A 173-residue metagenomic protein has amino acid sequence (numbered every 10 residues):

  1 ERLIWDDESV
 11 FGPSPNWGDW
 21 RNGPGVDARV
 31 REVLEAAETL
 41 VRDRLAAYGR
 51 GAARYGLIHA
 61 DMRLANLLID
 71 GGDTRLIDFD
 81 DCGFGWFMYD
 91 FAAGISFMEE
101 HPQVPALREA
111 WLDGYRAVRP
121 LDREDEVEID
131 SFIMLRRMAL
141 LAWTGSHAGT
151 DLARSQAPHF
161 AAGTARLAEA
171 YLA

Functional and structural regions predicted by a protein language model:
E1-E32, A53-Y55: A cross-family kinase active-site recognition segment
F11-N22, F84, Q103, E128-D130 (+1 more regions): Phosphate/dinucleotide-binding and metal-coordinating scaffold of catalytic cores in nucleotide-dependent enzymes
R21-G25, R29, L140-A173: ATP/Mg2+ or Mg2+-diphosphate-binding catalytic cores that bind nucleotide phosphates or diphosphates via glycine-rich
E32-A46: Mechanochemical coupling/switch segment within NTP-driven translocation systems
L34, E38, R108, A157-T164: Hydrophobic packing residues in well-ordered alpha-helices of helical domains and bundles
R42-Y89: Active-site acidic catalytic loop and adjacent metal/ATP-binding pocket of ATP-dependent phosphoryl transfer enzymes
F87-P120, R136-L152: Active-site activation/catalytic loop segments of kinase-like enzymes and analogous catalytic loops in related
L121-I133: All-alpha amphipathic helical-bundle segments outside canonical DNA-binding/catalytic cores that form hydrophobic
